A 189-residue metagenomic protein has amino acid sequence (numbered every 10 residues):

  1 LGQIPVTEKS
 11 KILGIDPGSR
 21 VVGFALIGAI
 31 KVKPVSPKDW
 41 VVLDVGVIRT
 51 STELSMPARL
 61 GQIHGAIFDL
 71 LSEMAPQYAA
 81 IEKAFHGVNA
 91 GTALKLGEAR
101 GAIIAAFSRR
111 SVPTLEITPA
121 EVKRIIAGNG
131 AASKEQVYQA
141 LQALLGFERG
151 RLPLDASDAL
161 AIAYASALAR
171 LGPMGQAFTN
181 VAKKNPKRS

Functional and structural regions predicted by a protein language model:
L1-S189: Phosphate- and other anionic-substrate recognition elements at nucleic-acid/protein interfaces
